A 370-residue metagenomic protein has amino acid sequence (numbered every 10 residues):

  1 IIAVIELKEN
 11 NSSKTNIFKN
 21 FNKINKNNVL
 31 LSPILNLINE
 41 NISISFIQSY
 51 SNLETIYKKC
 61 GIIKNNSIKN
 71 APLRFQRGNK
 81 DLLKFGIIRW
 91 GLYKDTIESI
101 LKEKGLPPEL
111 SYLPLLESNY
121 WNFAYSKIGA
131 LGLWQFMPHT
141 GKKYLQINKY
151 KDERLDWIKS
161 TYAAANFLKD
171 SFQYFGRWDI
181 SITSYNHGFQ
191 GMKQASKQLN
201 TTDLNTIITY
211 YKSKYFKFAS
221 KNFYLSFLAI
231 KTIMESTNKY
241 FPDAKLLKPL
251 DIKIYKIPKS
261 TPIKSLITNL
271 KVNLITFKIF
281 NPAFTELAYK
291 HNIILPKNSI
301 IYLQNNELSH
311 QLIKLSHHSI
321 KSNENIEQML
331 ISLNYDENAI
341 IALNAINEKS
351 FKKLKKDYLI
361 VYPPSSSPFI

Functional and structural regions predicted by a protein language model:
I1-G105: An acidic, Gly/Ser/Thr/Pro-rich helix-cap/linker signature
Q76-I88, I97-S99, E103, Y120-L131 (+8 more regions): Second-shell loop/turn segments in exported
L106-F123, S181-N186, F277-N281, I340-N344: Short, functionally critical alpha-helical segments immediately adjacent to catalytic or ligand/cofactor-binding
N119-K127, K142-K143, S171-Y174, F189-L204 (+2 more regions): Secretory-pathway/luminal and periplasmic proteins that interact with or process carbohydrate-rich
I128-Y150, T161-A164, L168, M192 (+2 more regions): Substrate-binding/active-site groove segments that recognize and process beta-1,4-linked N-acetyl-hexosamine
F218-K239, V272: Catalytic cores of secreted or luminal carbohydrate-active enzymes
K245-L274, S309-E337, N347, K352-K353 (+1 more regions): Primarily a LysM-type cell-wall glycan-binding module
I279-S309, D336-I370: Extracellular LysM carbohydrate-binding repeats and other cell-envelope/extracellular binding modules
